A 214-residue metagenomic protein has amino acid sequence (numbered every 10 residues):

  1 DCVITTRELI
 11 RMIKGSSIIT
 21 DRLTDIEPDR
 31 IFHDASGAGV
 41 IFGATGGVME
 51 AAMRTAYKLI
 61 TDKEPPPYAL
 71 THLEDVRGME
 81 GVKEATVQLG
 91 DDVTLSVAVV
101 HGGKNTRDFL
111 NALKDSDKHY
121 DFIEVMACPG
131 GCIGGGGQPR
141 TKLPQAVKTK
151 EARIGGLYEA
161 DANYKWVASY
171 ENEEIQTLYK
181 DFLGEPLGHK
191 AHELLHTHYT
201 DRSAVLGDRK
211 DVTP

Functional and structural regions predicted by a protein language model:
D1-P214: Iron-sulfur-associated redox domains of electron-transfer enzymes in respiratory and anaerobic energy metabolism
